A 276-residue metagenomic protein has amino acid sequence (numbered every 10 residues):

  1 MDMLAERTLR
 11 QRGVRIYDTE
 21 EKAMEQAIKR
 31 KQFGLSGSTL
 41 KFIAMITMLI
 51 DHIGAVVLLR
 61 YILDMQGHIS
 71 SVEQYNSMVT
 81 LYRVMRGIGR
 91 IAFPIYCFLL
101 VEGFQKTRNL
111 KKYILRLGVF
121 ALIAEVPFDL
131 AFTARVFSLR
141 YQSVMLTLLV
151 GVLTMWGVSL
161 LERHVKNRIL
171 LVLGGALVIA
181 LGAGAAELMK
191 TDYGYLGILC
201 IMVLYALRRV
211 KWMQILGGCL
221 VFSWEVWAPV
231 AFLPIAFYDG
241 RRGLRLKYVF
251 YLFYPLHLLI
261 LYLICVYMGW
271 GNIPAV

Functional and structural regions predicted by a protein language model:
D2-V276: Alpha-helical transmembrane segments and their immediate juxtamembrane cytosolic regions
